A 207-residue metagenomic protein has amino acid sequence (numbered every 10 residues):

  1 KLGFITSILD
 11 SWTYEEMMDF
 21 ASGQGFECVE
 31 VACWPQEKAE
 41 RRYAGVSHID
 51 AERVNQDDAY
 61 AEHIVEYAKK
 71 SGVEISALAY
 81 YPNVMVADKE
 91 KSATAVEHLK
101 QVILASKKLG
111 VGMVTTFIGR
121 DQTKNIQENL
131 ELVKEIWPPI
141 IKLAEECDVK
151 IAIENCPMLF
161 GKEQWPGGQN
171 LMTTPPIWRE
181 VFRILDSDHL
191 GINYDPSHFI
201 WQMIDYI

Functional and structural regions predicted by a protein language model:
K1-W12: Boundary/entry segment of secreted carbohydrate-active catalytic domains
L2, F20-F26: A short, Lys/Arg-enriched amphipathic alpha-helix followed by its capping loop at the start of a domain
G3, E30, S76, A152 (+1 more regions): A structural signal for isolated positions on well-ordered beta-strands in alpha/beta enzyme cores
S7, I118, E154-C156: Active-site-proximal beta-strand/loop segments in catalytic clefts of secreted hydrolases
S7, M85, N193: Active-site-adjacent beta-strand anchor residues
D10-A21, I64, K91-L104, Q202-I207: Short, acidic/polar
W12, E128, K134-I207: Acidic/histidine-rich catalytic cores of soluble enzymes
F26-P139, E145-K150, H198: Structural motif corresponding to the early beta-alpha repeats
